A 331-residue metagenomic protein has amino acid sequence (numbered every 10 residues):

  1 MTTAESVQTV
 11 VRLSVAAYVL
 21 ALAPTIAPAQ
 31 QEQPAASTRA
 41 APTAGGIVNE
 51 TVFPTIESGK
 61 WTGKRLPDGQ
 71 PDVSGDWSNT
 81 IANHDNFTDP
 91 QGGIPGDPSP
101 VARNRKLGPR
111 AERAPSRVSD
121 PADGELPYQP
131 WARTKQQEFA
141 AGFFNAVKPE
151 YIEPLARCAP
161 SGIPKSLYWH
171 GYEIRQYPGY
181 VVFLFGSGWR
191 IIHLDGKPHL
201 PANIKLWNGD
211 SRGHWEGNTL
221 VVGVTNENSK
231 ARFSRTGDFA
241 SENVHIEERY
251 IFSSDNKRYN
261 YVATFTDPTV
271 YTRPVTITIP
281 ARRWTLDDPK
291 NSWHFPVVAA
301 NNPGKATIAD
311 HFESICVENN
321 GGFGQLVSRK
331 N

Functional and structural regions predicted by a protein language model:
T2, Y18, T25-N331: PEST-like low-complexity, intrinsically disordered acidic/proline/serine-rich tracts that flank trafficking/processing
T2-Y18: Bacterial N-terminal signal peptides that target proteins for export
